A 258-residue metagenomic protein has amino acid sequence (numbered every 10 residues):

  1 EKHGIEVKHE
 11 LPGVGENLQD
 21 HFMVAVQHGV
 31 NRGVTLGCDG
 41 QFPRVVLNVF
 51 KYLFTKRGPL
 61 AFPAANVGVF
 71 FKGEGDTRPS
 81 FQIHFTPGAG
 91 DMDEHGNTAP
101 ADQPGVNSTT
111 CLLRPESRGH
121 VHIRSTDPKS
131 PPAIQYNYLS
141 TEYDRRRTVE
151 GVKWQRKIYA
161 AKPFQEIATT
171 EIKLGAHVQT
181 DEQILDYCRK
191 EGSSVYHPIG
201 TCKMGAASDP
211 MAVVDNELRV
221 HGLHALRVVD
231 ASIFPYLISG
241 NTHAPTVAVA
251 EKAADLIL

Functional and structural regions predicted by a protein language model:
E1-T55, P59: Glycine-rich loop(s) and the adjacent beta-strand/alpha-helix scaffold that form part
V30-T35, L47-P245, A253-L258: FAD-dependent oxidoreductase catalytic-site/capping-region signature
